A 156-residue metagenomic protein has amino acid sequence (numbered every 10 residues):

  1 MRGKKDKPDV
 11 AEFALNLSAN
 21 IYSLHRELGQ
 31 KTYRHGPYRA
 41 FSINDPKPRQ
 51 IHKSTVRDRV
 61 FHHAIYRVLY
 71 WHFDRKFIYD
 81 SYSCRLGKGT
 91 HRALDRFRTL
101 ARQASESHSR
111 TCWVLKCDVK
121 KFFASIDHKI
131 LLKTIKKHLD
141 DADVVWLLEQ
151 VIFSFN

Functional and structural regions predicted by a protein language model:
G3-A11, G36-H63, K76-G89, F155-N156: Short, conserved non-catalytic motifs in the polymerase core
F13-R34: Amphipathic alpha-helical blocks
N20, E27, D80, L100-N156: Conserved polymerase palm-domain catalytic core
L28, T32, D45-K47, A64 (+5 more regions): Generic hydrophobic/packing signal
T32-A40, H72-D80, S105-E106, W146: Short, flexible active-site-proximal loops enriched in glycine and acidic residues
H62, Y66, Y70, G87-T99: Well-ordered mid-protein domain cores that form the structural environment of catalytic cofactors
